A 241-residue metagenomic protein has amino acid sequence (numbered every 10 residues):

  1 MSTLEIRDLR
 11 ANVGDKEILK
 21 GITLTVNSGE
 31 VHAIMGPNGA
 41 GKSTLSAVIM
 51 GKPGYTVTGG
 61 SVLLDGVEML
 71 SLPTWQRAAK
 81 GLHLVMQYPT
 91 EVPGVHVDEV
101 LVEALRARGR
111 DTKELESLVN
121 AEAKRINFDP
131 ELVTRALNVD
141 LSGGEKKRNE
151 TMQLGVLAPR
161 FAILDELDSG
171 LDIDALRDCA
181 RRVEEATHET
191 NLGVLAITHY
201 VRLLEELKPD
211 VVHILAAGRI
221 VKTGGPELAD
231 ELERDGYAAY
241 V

Functional and structural regions predicted by a protein language model:
L4-I6, L19: Conserved structural motif at the start of ABC-family nucleotide-binding domains
M35-P37: The feature captures the beta-strand-to-loop junction immediately N-terminal to the Walker
S61-R77, N138: ABC ATPase NBD Q-loop/coupling interface
Y88, G94-A107: Q-loop/switch helix immediately C-terminal to the Walker
L154-G155: ABC ATPase C-loop
E166-L167, D174: Walker B catalytic motif
N191-H199: Conserved H-loop
L215, R219-V241: Conserved beta-strand-loop-alpha-helix hinge in the C-terminal portion of ABC ATPase nucleotide-binding domains
